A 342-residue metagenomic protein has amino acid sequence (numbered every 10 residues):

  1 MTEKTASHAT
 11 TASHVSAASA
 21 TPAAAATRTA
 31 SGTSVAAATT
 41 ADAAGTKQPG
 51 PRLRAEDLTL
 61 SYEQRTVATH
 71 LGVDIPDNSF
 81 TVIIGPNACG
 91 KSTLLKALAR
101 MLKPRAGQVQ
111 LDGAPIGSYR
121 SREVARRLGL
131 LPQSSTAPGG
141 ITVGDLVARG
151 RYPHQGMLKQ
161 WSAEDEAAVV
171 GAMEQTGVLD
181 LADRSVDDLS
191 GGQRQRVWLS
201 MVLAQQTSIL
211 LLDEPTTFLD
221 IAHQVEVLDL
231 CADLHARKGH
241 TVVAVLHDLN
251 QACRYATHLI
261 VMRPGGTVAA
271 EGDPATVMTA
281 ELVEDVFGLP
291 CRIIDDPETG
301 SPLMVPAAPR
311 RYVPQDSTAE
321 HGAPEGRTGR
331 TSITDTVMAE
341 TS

Functional and structural regions predicted by a protein language model:
A99: Helix-to-loop junction immediately C-terminal to a conserved catalytic motif
G107-P115, V124: Conserved ABC transporter NBD signature motif
P115, I260, P264-T276: Conserved switch/coupling elements of ABC/ABC-like ATPase nucleotide-binding domains
A148, A163-L181, Q206: Conserved ABC ATPase "signature" region
Q160, S185-L189, Q193: Conserved ABC ATPase signature
L210-E214: Catalytic Walker B motif of ABC-type/P-loop ATPase nucleotide-binding domains
A280, E284-S342: ABC ATPase nucleotide-binding domains
